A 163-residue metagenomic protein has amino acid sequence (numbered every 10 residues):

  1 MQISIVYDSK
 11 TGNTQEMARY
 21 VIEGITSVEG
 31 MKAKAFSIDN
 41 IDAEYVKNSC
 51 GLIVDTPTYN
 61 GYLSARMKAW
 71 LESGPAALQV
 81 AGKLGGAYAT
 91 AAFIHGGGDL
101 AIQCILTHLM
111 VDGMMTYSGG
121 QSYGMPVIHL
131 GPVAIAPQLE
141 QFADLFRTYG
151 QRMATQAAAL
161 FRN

Functional and structural regions predicted by a protein language model:
Q2-S4, K34, G86: A structural signal for isolated positions on well-ordered beta-strands in alpha/beta enzyme cores
Q2-V28: N-terminal beta1-alpha1 ligand-phosphate binding loop
G24, V28, H108, D112-T116 (+1 more regions): Change "in soluble alpha/beta enzymes" to "in soluble alpha/beta proteins
G24-M31, A77-Q79: Short helix-capping segments at alpha-helix termini
M31-D39: Short gly/ser/thr-rich secondary-structure transition/capping motifs
D39-Q121: Helix-loop-strand module that forms the ligand-binding subsite of alpha/beta enzymes
S118-N163: Glycine-rich phosphate/pyrophosphate-binding loop and the adjoining helix
